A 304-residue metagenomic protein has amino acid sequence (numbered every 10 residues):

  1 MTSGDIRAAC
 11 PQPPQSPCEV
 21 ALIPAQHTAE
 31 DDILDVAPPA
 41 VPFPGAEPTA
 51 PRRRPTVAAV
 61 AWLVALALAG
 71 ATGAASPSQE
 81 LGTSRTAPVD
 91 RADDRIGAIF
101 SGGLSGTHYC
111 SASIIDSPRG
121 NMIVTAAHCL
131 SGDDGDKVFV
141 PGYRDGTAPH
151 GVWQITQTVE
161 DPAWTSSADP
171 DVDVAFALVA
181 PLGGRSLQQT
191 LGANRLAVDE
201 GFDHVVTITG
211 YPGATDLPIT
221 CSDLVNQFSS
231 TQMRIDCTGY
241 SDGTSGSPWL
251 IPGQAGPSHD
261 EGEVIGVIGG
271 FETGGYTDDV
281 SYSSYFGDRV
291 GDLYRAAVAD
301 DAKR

Functional and structural regions predicted by a protein language model:
T2-S117, D292-R304: Protease-domain processing segments flanking chymotrypsin-fold serine proteases, especially trypsin-like
G82-D94, S101-S105, I115, K137-G184: Conserved catalytic-core segment of clan PA serine endopeptidases
R91-R144, L224-S229, C237-T238: Catalytic histidine site
I99, A112, N121, T125 (+6 more regions): Terminal peptide-recognition signature
C129-L130, Y143-G146, P181-G184, G213-A214 (+2 more regions): Acidic glycine-/aspartate-rich tracts in secreted/extracellular proteins
I155, P170-G243: Chymotrypsin/trypsin-fold serine protease catalytic domain
G239-V267: Catalytic nucleophile loop of clan PA
I265, G269-R304: C-terminal cap/linker of serine protease catalytic domains
